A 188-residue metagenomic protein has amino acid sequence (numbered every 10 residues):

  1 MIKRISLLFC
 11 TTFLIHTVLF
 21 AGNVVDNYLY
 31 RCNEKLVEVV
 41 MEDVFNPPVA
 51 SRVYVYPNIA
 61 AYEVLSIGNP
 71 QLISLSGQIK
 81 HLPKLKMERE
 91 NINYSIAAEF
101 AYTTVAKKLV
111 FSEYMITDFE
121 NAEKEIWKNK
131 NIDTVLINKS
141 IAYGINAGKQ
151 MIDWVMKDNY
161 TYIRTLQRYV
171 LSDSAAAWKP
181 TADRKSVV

Functional and structural regions predicted by a protein language model:
M1-V24: Bacterial Sec-dependent N-terminal signal peptides
G22-V188: Acidic/polar surface patches and capping/hinge elements
